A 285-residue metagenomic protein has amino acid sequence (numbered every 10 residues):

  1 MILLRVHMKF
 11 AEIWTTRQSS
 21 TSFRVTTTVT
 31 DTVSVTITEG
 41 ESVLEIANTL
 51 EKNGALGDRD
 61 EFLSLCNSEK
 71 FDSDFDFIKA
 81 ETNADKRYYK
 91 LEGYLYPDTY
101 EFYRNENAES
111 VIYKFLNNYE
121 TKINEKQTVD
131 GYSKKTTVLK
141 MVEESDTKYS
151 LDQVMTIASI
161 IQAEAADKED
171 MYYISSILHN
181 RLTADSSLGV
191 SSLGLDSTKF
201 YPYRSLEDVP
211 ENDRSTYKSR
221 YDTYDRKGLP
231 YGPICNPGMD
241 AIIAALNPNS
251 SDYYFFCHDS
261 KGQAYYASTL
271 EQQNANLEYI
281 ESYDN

Functional and structural regions predicted by a protein language model:
M1-K122: Signal peptide-directed extracytoplasmic domains
A55-L56, F71-N285: Bacterial extracytoplasmic/cell-wall-associated proteins, especially those involved in peptidoglycan
